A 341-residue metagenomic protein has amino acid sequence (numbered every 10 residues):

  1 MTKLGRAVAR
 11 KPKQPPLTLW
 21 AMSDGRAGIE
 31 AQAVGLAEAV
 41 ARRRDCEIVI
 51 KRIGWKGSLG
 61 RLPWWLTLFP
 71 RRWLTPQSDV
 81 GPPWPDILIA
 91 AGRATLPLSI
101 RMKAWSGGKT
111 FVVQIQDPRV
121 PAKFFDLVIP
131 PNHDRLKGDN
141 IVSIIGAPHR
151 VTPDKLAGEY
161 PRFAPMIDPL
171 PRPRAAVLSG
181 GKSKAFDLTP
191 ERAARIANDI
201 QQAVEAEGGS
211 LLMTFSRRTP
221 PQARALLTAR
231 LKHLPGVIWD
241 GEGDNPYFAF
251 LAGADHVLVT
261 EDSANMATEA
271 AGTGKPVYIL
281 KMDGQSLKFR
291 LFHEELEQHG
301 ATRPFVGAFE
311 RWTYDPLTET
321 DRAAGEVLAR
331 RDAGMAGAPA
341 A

Functional and structural regions predicted by a protein language model:
Q14-W20: Extreme N-terminal starter segment of soluble prokaryotic enzymes
W20-M22, Q32, H149-P221, W239: Active-site donor-nucleotide binding/catalytic segment of nucleotide-sugar enzymes
A21-M22, R26-S143: Active-site and donor-binding regions of nucleotide-sugar-utilizing enzymes
I50-R52, I129-P130, S210-R217, K281: Short internal beta-strands
A122-T189, F305-L317, D321: A nucleotide-sugar donor-handling region in carbohydrate enzymes
L226-N265: Donor nucleotide-activated moiety binding/catalytic core segment of transferases that use nucleotide-activated donors
N265-T313: Catalytic binding pocket for nucleotide-activated donors in carbohydrate/polymer assembly enzymes
E294-A341: Leloir-type glycosyltransferase catalytic cores
